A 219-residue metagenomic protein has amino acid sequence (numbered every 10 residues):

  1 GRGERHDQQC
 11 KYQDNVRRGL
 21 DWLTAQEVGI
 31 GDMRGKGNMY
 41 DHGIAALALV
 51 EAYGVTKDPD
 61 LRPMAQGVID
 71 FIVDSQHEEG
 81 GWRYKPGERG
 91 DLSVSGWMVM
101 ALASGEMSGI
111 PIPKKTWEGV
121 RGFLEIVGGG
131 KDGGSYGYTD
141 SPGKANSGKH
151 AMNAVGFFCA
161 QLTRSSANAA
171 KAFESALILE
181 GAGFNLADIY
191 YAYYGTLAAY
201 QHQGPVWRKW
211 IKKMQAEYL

Functional and structural regions predicted by a protein language model:
G1-N15, G29-D70, D74-G119, I126-L177 (+1 more regions): An alpha-helical repeat/solenoid feature that recognizes helix-turn-helix modules
R18-L20: Membrane helical hairpin/interfacial module
L23: Patatin-like phospholipase
